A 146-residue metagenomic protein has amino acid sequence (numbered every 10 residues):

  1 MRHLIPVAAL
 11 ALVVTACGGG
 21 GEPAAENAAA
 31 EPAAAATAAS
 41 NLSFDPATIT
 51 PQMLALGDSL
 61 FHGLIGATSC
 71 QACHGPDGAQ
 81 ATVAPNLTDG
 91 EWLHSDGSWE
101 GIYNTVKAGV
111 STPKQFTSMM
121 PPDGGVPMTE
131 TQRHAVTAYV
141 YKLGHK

Functional and structural regions predicted by a protein language model:
M1-T15: Sec-dependent bacterial lipoprotein signal peptides
C17-G21: Bacterial signal peptide processing site
A30-I65: Electrostatic cytochrome c docking/interface patches
M53-L56, S98, I102, Q132: Stable alpha-helical elements in mature extracytoplasmic
G57, G66-P76, V136-V140: The canonical Cys-X-X-Cys-His
D58, H62-Q71, T82, G97-E100: Sequence context surrounding c-type heme c attachment/ligation sites in exported
A81-G90, A108-H134, V140-L143: Axial heme c-ligation environment in periplasmic c-type cytochrome domains
L93-S95: Short Cys/His-rich micro-motifs in 6-15 aa windows
